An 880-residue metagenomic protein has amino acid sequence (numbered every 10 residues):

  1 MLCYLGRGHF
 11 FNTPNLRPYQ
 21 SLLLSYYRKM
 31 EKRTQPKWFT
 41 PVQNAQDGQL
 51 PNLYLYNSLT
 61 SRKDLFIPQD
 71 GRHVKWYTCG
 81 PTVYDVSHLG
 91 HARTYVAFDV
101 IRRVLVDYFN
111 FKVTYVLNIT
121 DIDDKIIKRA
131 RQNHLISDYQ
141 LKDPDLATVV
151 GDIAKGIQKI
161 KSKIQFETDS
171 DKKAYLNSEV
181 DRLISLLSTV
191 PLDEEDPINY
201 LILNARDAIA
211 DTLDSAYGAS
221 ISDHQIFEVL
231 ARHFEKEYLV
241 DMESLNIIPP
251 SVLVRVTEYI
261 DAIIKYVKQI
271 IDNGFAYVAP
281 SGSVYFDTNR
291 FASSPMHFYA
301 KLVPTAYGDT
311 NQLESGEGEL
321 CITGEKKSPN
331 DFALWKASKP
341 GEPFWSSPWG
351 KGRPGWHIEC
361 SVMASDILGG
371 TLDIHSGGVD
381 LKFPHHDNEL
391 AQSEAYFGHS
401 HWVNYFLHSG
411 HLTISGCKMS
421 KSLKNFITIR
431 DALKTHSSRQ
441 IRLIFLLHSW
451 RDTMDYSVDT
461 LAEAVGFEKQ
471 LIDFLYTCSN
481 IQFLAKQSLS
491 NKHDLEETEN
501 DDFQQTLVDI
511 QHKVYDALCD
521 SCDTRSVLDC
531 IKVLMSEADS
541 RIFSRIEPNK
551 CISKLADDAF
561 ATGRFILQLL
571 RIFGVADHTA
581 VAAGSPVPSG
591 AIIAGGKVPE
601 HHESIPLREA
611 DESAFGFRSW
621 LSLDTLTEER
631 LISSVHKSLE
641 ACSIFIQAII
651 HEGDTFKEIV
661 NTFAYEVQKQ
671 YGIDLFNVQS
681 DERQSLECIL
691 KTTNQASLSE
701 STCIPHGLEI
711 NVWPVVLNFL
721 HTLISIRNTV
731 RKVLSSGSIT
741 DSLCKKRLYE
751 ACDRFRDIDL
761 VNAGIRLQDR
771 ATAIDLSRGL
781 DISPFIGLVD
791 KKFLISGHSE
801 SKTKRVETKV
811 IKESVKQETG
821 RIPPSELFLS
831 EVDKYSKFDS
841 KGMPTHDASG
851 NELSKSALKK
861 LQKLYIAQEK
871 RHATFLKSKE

Functional and structural regions predicted by a protein language model:
L2-G6, F10, Y19-K63, Q69 (+4 more regions): Basic, alpha-helical terminal appendages of large translation-related enzymes
Y19, L23-Y277, S283, T323-G324 (+6 more regions): N-terminal Rossmann-like or analogous alpha/beta NTP/dinucleotide-binding catalytic cores that position adenine
Y26-Y84, F98-D99, H233, E237-P249 (+1 more regions): Alpha-helical recognition segments enriched in aromatics with Gly/Pro capping that present substrate-recognition
C79-G80, D214-I221, S338-S346, Q511-V514 (+2 more regions): Short glycine/proline-rich turn/loop motifs
N110-K125, S365-L381, L767-D769: Glycine-rich phosphate/pyrophosphate-binding loops and their adjacent beta-strand/loop elements at enzyme active sites
F166-E167, D171-L176, D181, S185-D193 (+4 more regions): Catalytic adenosine-cofactor/nucleotide-binding cores of aminoacyl-tRNA synthetases and other
L230, A262, Y266, P280 (+7 more regions): Residue-level detector of well-ordered alpha-helical segments, enriched for hydrophobic/aromatic packing positions
